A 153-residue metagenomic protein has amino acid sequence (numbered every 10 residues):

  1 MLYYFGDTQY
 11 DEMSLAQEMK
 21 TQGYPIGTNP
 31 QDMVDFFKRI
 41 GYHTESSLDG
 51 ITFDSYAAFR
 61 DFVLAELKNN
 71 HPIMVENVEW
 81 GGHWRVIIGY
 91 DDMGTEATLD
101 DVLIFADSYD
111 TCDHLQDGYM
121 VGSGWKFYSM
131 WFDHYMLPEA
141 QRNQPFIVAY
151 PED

Functional and structural regions predicted by a protein language model:
M1-I51, Y150: Cysteine-nucleophile protease catalytic domains, especially the papain-like/related folds used in DUB/UBL proteases
Y10-D11, N29, S55, F59 (+2 more regions): Helix N-cap and loop-to-helix transition residues
Q17-E18, P25, P72-E76, W80 (+1 more regions): Peptidoglycan cell-wall recognition and remodeling modules
E18, F36, F62, E66 (+1 more regions): Residues that form generic nucleotide/phosphate-binding pockets
F37-G41, N70, D100, N143: Sequence-level motif detector for i,i+2 pairs with an aromatic at +2
E45-A58, R85-Y90, Q116-K126: Hydrophobic transmembrane alpha-helix bundles
T52-S108: Active-site-adjacent substructure of cysteine-protease-like catalytic cores
Y90-D153: Noncatalytic regulatory segments and standalone regulatory/sensor domains
